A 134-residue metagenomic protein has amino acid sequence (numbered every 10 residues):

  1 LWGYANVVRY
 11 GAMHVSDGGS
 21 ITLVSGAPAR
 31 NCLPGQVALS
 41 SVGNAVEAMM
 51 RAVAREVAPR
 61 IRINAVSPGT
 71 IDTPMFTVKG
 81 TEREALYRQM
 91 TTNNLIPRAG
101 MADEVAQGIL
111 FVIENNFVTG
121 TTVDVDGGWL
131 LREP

Functional and structural regions predicted by a protein language model:
L1-N6, M13, D17-A58, T70-I71 (+1 more regions): Catalytic loop of short-chain dehydrogenase/reductase
V8, V46, M50-R51, A106-I109 (+1 more regions): Short-chain dehydrogenase/reductase
T22, N64, T121: Rossmann-like NAD(H)/NADP(H) cofactor-binding core
L23, L95, D124: Conserved beta-strand segments that form the floor/walls of ligand-binding pockets within enzyme and binding domains
R62-D72, D124-D126: Conserved SDR Rossmann-fold cofactor-binding beta-strand/turn motif
A65, E84-Y87, I96-A106: Conserved loop-to-helix N-cap of the C-terminal "lid" that shapes the substrate pocket in Rossmann-like
T70-N93, R132-P134: A glycine/serine/threonine-rich, flexible loop-to-helix segment that serves as the NAD(P) cofactor-binding "lid"
R98-V125, L130: C-terminal substrate-recognition "lid" of short-chain dehydrogenase/reductases
